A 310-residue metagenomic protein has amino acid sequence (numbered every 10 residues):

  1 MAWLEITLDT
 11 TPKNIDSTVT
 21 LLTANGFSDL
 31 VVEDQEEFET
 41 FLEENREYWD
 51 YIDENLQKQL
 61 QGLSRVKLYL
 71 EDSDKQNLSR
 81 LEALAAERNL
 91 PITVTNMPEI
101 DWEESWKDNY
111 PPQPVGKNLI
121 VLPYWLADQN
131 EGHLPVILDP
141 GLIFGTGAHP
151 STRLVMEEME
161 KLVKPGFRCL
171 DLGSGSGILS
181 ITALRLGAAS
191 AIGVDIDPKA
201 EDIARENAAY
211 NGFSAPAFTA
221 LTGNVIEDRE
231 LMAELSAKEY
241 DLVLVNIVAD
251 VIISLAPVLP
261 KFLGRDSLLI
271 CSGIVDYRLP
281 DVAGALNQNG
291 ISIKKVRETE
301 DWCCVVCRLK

Functional and structural regions predicted by a protein language model:
A2: Long, contiguous binding/interaction regions
I6-N130: N-terminal auxiliary segments of SAM/dcSAM-dependent transferases
L22, M159, L259: Class I S-adenosylmethionine-dependent transferase superfamily signal
L134-P140: A short, charged helix-loop
L142, T146-V225: Conserved SAM/SAH cofactor-binding pocket of Class I
I196-L309: S-adenosylmethionine
